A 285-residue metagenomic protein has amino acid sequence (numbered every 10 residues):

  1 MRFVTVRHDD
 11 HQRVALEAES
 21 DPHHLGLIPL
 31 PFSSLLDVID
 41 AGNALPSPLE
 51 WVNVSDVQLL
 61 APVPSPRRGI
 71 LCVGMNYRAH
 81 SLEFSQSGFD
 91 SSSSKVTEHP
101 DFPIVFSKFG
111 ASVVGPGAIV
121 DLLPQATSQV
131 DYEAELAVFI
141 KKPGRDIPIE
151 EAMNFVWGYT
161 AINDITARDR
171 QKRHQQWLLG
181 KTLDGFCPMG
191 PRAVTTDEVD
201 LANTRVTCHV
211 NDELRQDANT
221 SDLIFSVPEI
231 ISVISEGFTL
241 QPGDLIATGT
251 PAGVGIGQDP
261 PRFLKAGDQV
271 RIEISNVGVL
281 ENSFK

Functional and structural regions predicted by a protein language model:
M1-P103, R271: N-terminal non-catalytic cap/leader segment that marks the start of a structured domain
V4, L60-P62, S93-V96, G110 (+4 more regions): A generic local secondary-structure boundary/capping motif
D9, L49-N53, H80, T166-K285: Catalytic-pocket segment enriched in acidic/His residues
A61-V63, G69, E98, S128-V130 (+3 more regions): Residue "hotspots" at secondary-structure boundaries inside conserved domains
G88-G115, Y132, K265-N276: Structural signature of FAD isoalloxazine-binding scaffolds in flavoprotein oxidoreductases
S91, E98-D101, V105-K108, E151-W177 (+2 more regions): Flexible glycine-rich active-site/ligand-binding loops centered on an Asp-His dyad
K108-G110, G117, P124, Y132-L136 (+4 more regions): Short, structured patches in soluble enzyme cores that scaffold and shape functional sites
